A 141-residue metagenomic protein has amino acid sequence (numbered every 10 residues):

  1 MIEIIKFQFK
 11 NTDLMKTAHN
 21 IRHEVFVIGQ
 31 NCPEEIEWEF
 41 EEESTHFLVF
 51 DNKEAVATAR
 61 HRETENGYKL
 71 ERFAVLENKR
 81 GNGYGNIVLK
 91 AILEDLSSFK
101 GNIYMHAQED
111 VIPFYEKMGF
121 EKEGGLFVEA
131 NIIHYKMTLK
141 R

Functional and structural regions predicted by a protein language model:
M1-S44, F50-D51, V56: Short amphipathic alpha-helix that is part of the acyltransferase structural core
L48, E54-R62, K69-A74: Conserved beta-strand in the GNAT
V49-N52, L139-R141: Active-site beta-strand termini and strand-to-loop segments that position acidic
E63-E71, R80, F99, A130-H134: A conserved beta-turn-beta hairpin within the catalytic core of GNAT-like acetyltransferases that forms part
K79, G83-A91: Conserved acetyl-CoA pyrophosphate-binding loop and the N-cap/start of the following alpha-helix in GNAT-like
D95-Q108: Conserved GNAT acetyl-CoA-binding A-motif
E116, E121-K136: Conserved catalytic-core motifs of GNAT/GCN5-like acyltransferases
